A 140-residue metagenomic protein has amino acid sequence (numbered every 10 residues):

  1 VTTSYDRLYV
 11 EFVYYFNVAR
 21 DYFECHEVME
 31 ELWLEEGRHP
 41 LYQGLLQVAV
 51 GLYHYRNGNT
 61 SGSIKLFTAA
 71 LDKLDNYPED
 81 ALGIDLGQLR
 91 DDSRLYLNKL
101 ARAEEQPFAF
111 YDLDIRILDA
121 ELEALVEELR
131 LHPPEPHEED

Functional and structural regions predicted by a protein language model:
D6-R7, Q43-L45: Residue register of alpha-helical TPR repeats
E11-F12, Q43, V50: Structural register within alpha-helical repeat arrays
Y15-F16, Q47, H54: Residue at a conserved register position within TPR or TPR-like alpha-solenoid repeats
F16-V28: Helix-turn-helix repeat elements of alpha-solenoid scaffolds
D21-Y22, T60-S61, F67: TPR-repeat structural position
V28, Q47, L66-F67, K73: Alpha-helical solenoid repeat scaffolds, predominantly canonical TPR units
H39-L41, L74-Q88: Boundary/linker segments of alpha-helical solenoid repeat arrays
Y96, L100-D140: A hydrophobic membrane-anchoring alpha-helix module
